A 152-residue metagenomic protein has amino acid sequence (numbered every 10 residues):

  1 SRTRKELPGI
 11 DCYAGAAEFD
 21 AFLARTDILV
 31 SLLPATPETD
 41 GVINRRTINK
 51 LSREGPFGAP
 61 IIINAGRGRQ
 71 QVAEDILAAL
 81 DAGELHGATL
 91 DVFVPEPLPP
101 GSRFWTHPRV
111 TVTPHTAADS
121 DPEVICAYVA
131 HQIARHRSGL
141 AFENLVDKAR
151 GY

Functional and structural regions predicted by a protein language model:
S1: Conserved acidic E/D residue at the C-terminus of a beta-strand in Rossmann-like folds
R4-S102: Rossmann-like adenosine-cofactor binding region
E96-Y152: C-terminal helix-to-coil terminal segments
